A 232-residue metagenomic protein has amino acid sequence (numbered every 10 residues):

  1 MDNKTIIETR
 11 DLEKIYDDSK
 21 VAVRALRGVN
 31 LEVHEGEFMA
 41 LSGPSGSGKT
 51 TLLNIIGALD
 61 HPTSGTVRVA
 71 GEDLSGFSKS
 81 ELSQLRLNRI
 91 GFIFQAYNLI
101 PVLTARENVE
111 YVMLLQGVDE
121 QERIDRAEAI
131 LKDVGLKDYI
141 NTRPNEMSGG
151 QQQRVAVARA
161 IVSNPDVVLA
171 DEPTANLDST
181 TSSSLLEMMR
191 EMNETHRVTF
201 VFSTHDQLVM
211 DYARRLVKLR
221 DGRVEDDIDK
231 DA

Functional and structural regions predicted by a protein language model:
M1-N3: Short, low-complexity, intrinsically disordered N-terminal peptides in bacterial proteins
T5-L219: ABC family nucleotide-binding domain
L216-I228: H-loop (His-switch) and adjacent beta-strand-loop-beta switch element of ABC-type ATPase nucleotide-binding domains
D231-A232: ABC ATPase nucleotide-binding domains
